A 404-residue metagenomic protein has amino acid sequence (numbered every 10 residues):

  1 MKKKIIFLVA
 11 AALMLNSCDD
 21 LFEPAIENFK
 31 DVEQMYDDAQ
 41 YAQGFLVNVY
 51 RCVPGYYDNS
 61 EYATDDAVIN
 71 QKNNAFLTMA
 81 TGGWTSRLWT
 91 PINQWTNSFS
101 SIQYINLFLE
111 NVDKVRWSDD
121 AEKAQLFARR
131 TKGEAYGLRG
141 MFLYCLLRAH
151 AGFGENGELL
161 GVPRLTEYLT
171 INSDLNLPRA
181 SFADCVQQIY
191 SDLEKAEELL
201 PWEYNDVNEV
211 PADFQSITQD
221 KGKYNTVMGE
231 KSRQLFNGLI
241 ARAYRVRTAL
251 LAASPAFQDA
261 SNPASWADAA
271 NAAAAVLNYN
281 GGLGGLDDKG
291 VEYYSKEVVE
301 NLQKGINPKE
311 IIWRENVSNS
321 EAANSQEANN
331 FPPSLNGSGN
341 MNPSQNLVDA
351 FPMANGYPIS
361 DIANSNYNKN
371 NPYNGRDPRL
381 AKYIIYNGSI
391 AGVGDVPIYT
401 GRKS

Functional and structural regions predicted by a protein language model:
M1-N28: Bacterial Sec-dependent N-terminal signal peptides
C18-A63, W89, F351, N355-N374: Membrane-proximal, proline-rich intrinsically disordered regions
D38-G44, R51, A75-G152, T170-N205 (+1 more regions): Conserved, well-structured interaction surfaces
L147-A149, G154, L251-S261: Short coil/turn linking the two alpha-helices of tandem helical-hairpin repeats
L193, L199, Q215-T226, Y386-S404: Extended glycan-interaction surfaces of carbohydrate-active proteins
Y204-E230, L286-N301: Surface-exposed intrinsically disordered loops and tails
R247, N280-K369: Polar, glycine-rich mid-to-C-terminal structural blocks that act as macromolecule-binding/assembly scaffolds
E310, Y367-S404: Flexible, polar/acidic helix-loop-strand segments at domain edges
